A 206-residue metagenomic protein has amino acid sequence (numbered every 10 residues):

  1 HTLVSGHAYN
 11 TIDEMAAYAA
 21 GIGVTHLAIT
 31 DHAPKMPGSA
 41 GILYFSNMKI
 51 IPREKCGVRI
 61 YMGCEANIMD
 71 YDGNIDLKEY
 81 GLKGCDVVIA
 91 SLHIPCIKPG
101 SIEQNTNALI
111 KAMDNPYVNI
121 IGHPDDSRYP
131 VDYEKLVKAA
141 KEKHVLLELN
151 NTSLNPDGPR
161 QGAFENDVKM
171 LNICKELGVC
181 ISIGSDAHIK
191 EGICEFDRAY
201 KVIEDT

Functional and structural regions predicted by a protein language model:
H1-L3, H32, H123, H188: Histidine-centered divalent metal-coordination motifs
H7-N10, S39-I42, P130-V137, D157-I173 (+1 more regions): Histidine/acidic-residue-rich catalytic or RNA/ligand-binding cores of hydrolases and nuclease-related proteins
M15-L27: Catalytic domains of carbohydrate-active enzymes, especially glycoside hydrolases
A20, A33, G38-L149, E204: Extended substrate/RNA-proximal surfaces in nucleic-acid metabolism proteins
T25-H26, R59, L146, C180: Residue-level detector of anion-binding/catalytic polar loops
H32, V179-I193: Short acidic/histidine-rich active-site segments
L146-P159: His/Asp/Glu-enriched short active-site or ligand-binding loop at hydrolase and phosphoryl-transfer sites
N150-T152, L171, C180, G184: C-terminal active-site rim and adjoining tail of enzyme catalytic domains
